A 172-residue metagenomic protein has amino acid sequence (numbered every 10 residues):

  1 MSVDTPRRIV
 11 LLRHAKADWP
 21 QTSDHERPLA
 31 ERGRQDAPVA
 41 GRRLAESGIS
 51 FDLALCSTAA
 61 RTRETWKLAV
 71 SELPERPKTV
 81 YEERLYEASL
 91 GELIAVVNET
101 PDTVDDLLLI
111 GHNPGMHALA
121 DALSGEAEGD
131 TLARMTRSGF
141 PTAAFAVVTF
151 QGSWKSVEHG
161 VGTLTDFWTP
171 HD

Functional and structural regions predicted by a protein language model:
S2-A88, E92, G125-G129, F140: Active-site-proximal alpha-helix that buttresses catalytic centers in soluble enzyme cores
I9, D106-L108, F145: Residue-level preference for the first positions of well-ordered beta-strands
K16, A59-R61, P114, G152 (+1 more regions): Short, glycine/serine-rich, charged loops/turns that create anion-binding and catalytic segments at active sites
S47-I49, T100-D105: Glycine-rich phosphate-binding loop signature in dinucleotide/nucleotide-binding domains
I94-T100: Short, surface-exposed amphipathic charged segments that create phosphate/polyanion-binding patches used for binding
V104-S124: A glycine-rich beta-strand to alpha-helix segment that forms a phosphate/ribose-binding loop at ligand/cofactor sites
S124-T163: Domain-level recognition of soluble alpha/beta enzyme cores, biased toward histidine phosphatases/phosphomutases
G162-D172: Short, solvent-exposed aromatic-acidic interface loops
